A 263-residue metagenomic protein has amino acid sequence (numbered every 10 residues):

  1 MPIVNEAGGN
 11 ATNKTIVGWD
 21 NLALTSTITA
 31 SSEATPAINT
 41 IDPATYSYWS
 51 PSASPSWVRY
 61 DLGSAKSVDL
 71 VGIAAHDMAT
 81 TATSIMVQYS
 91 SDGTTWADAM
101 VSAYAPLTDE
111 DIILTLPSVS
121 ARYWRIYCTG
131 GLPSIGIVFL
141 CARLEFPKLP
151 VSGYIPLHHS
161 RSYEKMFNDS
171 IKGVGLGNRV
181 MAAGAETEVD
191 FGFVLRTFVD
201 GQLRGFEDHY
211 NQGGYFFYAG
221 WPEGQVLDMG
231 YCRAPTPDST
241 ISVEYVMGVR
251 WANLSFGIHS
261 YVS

Functional and structural regions predicted by a protein language model:
M1-W57, D61, A65-K66, L70-S84 (+3 more regions): Extracellular/virion structural assembly segments
T95-A97: Beta-strand initiation motifs
